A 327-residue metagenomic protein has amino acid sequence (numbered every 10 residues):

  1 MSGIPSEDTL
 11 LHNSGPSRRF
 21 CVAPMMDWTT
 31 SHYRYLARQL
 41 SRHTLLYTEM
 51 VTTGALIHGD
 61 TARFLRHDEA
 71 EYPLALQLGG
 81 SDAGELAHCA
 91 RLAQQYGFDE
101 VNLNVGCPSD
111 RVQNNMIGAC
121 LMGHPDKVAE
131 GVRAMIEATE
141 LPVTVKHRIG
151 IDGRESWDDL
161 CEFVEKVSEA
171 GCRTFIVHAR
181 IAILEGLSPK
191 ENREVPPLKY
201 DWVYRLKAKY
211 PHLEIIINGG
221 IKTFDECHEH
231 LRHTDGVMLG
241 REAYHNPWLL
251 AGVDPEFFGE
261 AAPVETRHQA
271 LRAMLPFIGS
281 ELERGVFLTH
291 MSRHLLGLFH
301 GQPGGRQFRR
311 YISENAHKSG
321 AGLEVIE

Functional and structural regions predicted by a protein language model:
M1-P16, F20-C21, M26, H32 (+5 more regions): Alpha/beta catalytic cores of nucleotide-metabolism and tRNA/nucleoside-modifying enzymes
S2-L10, S14, M25-D99: Glycine-rich, positively charged N-terminal anion/phosphate-binding segment
C21, L46-Y47, A75-Q77, N102-N104 (+3 more regions): Conserved beta-strand positions in the central sheet of alpha/beta enzyme cores
M25-D27, V51-T53, G79-S81, G106-P108 (+4 more regions): Active-site beta-loop-alpha junctions enriched in small/polar residues
Q39, A87-I117, P125-L213: Alpha/beta enzyme core
I57-T61, Q113-M116, S156-W157, L187-K190 (+2 more regions): Short secondary-structure transition/capping segments
R63-H67, A119-L121, C161-F163, N192-V195 (+1 more regions): Short, hinge-like loop/turn segments at secondary-structure boundaries
L78, A119-C120, V195, A262 (+1 more regions): Pocket-edge positions in alpha/beta enzyme catalytic cores
